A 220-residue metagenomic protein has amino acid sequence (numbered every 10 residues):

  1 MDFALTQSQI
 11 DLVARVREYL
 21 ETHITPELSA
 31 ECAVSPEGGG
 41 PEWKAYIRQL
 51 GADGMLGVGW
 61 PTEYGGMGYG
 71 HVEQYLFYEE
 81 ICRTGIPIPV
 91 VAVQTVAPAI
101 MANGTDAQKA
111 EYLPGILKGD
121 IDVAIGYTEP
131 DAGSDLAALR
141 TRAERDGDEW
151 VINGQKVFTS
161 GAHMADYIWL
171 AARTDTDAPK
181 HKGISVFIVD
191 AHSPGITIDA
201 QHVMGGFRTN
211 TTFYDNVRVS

Functional and structural regions predicted by a protein language model:
M1-V16, A143: Intrinsic disorder at enzyme termini
Q9, L20, G54, P61 (+8 more regions): Buried hydrophobic positions in well-ordered alpha/beta secondary-structure cores of metabolic enzymes
K44, G51-G119, S160-Y167: Internal helix-loop-helix
G68-E80, D135-L139, D215-V219: Structural signature of FAD isoalloxazine-binding scaffolds in flavoprotein oxidoreductases
V90, I116, D131-S134, F158-G161 (+2 more regions): Short Gly/Pro-enriched turn/cap motifs at secondary-structure boundaries
G119-Y127: A short, Trp-centered hydrophobic/proline-enriched beta-strand micro-motif
A138, H192-R218: Flexible, small-/acidic-enriched active-site or ligand-binding loops
R140, D148-E149, N153-T197: A short core secondary-structure module
